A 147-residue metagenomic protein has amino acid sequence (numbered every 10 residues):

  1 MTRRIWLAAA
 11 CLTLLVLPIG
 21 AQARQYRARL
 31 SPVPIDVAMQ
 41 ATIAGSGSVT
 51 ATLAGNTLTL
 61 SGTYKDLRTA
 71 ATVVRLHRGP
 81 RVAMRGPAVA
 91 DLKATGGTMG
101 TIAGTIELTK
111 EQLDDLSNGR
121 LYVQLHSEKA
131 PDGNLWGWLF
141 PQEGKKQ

Functional and structural regions predicted by a protein language model:
M1-A9: Bacterial N-terminal signal peptides that target proteins for export
A8-V16: Bacterial N-terminal signal peptides
P18-V74, R78-Q147: Metal-centered catalytic cores of metalloenzymes
